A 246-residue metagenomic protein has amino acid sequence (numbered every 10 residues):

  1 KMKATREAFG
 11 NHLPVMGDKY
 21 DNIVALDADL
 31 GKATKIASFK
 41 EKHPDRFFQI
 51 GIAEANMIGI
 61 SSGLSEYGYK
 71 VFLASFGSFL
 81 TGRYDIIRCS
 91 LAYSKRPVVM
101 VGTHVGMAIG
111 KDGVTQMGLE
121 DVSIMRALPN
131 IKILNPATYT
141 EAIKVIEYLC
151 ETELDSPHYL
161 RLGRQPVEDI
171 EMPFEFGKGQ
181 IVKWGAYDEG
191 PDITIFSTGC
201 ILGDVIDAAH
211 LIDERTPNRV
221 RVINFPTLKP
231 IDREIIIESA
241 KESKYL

Functional and structural regions predicted by a protein language model:
K1-R161, P166-V167, K178: Thiamine diphosphate
R6-E7, K19-N22, D27-E41, I109-G110 (+2 more regions): Thiamine diphosphate
